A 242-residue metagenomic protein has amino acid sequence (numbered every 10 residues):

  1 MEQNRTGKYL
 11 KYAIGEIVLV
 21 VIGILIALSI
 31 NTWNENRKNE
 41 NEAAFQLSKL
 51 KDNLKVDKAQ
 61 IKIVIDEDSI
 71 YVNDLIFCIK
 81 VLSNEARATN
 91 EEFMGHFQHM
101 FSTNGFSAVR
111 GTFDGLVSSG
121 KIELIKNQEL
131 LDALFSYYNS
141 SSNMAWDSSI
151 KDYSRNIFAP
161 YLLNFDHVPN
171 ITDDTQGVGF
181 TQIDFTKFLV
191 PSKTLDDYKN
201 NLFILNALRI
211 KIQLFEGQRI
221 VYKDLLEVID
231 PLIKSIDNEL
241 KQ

Functional and structural regions predicted by a protein language model:
M1-K11, T32-Q242: Long, hydrophobic alpha-helical segments that serve as membrane-spanning/inserting helices
I14-S29: Hydrophobic membrane-insertion alpha-helices, especially the h-region of bacterial N-terminal signal peptides
